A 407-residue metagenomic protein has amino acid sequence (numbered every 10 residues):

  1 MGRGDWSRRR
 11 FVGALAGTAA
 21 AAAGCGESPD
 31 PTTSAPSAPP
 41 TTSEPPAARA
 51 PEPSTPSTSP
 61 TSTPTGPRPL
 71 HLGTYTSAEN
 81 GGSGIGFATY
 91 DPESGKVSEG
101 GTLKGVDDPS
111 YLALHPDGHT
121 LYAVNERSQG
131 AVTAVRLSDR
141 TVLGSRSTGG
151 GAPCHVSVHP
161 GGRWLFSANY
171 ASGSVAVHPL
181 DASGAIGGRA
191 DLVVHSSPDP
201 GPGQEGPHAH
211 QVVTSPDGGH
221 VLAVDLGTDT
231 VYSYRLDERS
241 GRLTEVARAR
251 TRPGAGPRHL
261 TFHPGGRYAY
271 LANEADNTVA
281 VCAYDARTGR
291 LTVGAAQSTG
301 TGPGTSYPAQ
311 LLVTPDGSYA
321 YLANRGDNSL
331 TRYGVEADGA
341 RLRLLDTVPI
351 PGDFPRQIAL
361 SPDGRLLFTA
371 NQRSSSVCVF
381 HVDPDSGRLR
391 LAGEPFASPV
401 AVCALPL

Functional and structural regions predicted by a protein language model:
M1-W6, A16-A21: N-terminal secretory signal peptides
G13, A22-G66: N-terminal low-complexity, Pro/Thr-rich disordered segments that flank secretion/membrane-targeting signals
Y75-S77, E126-R127, Y170, L180 (+6 more regions): Short loop/turn segments immediately following the C-termini of beta-strands
G81, V106-P116, G149-P160, P198-P216 (+4 more regions): Beta-rich, blade/repeat-based domains predominating in secreted/periplasmic proteins but also intracellular
T89-S94, L137-S138, P179-I186, R235-G241 (+3 more regions): Short loop/turn segments immediately following beta-strands, especially the blade-tip and inter-blade linker loops
S98-L103, V142-R146, S197-P202, T244-R250 (+3 more regions): A short beta-strand motif characteristic of beta-propeller blades
L143-H210: Asp-box/WD-like beta-propeller blade repeats and closely related beta-sheet repeat scaffolds
